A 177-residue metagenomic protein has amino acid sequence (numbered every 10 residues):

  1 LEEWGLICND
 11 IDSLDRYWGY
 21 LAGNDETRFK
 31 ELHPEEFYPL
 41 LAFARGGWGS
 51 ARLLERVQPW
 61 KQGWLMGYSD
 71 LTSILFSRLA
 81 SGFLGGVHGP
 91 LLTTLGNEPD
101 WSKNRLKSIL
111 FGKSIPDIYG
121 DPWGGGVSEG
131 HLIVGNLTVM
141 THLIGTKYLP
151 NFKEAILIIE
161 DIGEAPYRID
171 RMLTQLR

Functional and structural regions predicted by a protein language model:
L1-F37: ATP/NTP phosphate-donor binding region
N9, P39-L40, W64, L84-G86 (+2 more regions): Structural motif
P39-S50, Y68: N-terminal glycine-rich "phosphate-gripper" loop used for MgATP/nucleotide binding and carboxylate activation
G49, L54-V57: Replace "Mg2+/Mn2+-dependent" with "divalent metal-dependent
V57-R78, G85-L92: Short, acidic/small-residue loops that bind anionic groups at enzyme active sites
F83-G145: Conserved anion/nucleotide-ligand pocket segment
L137-E154, M172: Redox- and metal-dependent alpha/beta enzyme cores, enriched for Fe-S-associated oxidoreductases and cofactor-handling
N151-R177: Internal helical hairpin/lid segments
